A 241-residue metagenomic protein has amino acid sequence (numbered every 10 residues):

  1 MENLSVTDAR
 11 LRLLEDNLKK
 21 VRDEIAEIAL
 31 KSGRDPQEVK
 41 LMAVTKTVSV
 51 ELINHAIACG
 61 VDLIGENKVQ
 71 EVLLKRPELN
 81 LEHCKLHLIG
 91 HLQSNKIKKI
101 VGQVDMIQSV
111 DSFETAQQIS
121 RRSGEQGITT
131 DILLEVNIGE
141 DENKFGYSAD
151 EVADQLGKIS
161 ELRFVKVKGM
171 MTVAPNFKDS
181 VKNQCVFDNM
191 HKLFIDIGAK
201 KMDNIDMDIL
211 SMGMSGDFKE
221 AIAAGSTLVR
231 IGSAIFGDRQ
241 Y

Functional and structural regions predicted by a protein language model:
M1-L193, I197-G216, A224, F236: Conserved alpha/beta-domain cores
S226-Y241: Gly/Pro- and small hydrophobic-enriched strand-loop and loop-to-helix capping segments that sit at the rims
